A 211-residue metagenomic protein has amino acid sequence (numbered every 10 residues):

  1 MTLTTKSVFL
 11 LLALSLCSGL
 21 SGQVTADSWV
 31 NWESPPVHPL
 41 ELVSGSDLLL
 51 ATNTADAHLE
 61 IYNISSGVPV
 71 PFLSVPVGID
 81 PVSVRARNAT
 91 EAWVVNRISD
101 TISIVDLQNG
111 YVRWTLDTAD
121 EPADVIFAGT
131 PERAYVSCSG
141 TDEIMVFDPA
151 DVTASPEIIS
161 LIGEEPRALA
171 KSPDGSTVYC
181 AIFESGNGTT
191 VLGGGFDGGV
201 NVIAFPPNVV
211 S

Functional and structural regions predicted by a protein language model:
M1-F9: Bacterial N-terminal signal peptides that target proteins for export
V8-G19: Bacterial N-terminal signal peptides
G22-S211: Predominantly soluble domains enriched in secretory-pathway, periplasmic, or organellar proteins
